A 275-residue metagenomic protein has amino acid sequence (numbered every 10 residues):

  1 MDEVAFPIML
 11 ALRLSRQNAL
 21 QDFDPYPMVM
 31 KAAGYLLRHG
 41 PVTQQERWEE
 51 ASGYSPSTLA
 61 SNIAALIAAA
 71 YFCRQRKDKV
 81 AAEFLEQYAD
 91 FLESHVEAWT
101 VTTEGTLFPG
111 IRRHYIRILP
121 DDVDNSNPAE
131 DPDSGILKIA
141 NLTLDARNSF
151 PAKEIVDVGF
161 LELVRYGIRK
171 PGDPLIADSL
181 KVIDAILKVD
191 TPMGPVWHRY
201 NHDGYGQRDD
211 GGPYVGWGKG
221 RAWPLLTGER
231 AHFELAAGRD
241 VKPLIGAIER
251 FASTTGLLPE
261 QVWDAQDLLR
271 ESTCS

Functional and structural regions predicted by a protein language model:
M1-G40, L59, I63: Aromatic-rich carbohydrate-recognition surfaces in CAZymes
D2, L20-P27, E46-A60, V80-E83 (+3 more regions): Alpha-helix capping and helix-loop boundary segments enriched in small/acidic/polar residues
I8-F23, P27, G159-R169, A231-R239 (+1 more regions): Alpha-helical support elements that line or immediately flank enzyme active sites and cofactor-binding pockets
L14-F23, T43-E49, A69-Q87, K170: Inter-helical turn/loop segments and adjacent helix faces that build the functional surface of alpha-helical bundle
L37-Y54, L137-D145, L269-S272: Acidic/His metal-coordination segments adjacent to aromatic residues that form catalytic metal sites in metalloenzymes
S55-R76, A222-T255: Extended amphipathic alpha-helical segments enriched in small hydrophobics
P56-S57, I63, A82-L225, A236: Extended ligand-binding clefts on enzyme/binding-domain cores
P213-L226, A236, G246-S275: CBM-like carbohydrate-recognition segments
